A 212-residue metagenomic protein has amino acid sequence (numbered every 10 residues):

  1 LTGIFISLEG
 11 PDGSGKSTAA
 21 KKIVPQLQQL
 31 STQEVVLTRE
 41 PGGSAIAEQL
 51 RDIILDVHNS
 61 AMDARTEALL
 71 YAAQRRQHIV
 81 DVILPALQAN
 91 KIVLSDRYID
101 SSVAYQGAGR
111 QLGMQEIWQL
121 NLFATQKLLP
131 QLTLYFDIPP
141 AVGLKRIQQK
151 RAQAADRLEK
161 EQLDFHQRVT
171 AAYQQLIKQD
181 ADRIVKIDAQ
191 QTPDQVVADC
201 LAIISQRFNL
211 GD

Functional and structural regions predicted by a protein language model:
T2-F5: Pre-Walker A (Motif I) flank of P-loop NTPase domains
L8: Hydrophobic anchor at the beta1->P-loop junction of P-loop NTPases
P11: P-loop (Walker A) phosphate-binding loop of NTP-binding proteins
K16: Conserved lysine of the Walker
A19: Hydrophobic positions on the alpha1 helix immediately C-terminal to the Walker A/P-loop
K22-V24, A141-D212: NTP-dependent small-molecule kinase module
L30-T125, D199: ATP-dependent small-molecule kinase phosphotransfer cores that center on conserved nucleotide phosphate-binding segments
S101-A171: A glycine- and Lys/Arg-enriched "phosphate-lid" helix/loop adjacent to the NTP-binding pocket of small-molecule kinases
